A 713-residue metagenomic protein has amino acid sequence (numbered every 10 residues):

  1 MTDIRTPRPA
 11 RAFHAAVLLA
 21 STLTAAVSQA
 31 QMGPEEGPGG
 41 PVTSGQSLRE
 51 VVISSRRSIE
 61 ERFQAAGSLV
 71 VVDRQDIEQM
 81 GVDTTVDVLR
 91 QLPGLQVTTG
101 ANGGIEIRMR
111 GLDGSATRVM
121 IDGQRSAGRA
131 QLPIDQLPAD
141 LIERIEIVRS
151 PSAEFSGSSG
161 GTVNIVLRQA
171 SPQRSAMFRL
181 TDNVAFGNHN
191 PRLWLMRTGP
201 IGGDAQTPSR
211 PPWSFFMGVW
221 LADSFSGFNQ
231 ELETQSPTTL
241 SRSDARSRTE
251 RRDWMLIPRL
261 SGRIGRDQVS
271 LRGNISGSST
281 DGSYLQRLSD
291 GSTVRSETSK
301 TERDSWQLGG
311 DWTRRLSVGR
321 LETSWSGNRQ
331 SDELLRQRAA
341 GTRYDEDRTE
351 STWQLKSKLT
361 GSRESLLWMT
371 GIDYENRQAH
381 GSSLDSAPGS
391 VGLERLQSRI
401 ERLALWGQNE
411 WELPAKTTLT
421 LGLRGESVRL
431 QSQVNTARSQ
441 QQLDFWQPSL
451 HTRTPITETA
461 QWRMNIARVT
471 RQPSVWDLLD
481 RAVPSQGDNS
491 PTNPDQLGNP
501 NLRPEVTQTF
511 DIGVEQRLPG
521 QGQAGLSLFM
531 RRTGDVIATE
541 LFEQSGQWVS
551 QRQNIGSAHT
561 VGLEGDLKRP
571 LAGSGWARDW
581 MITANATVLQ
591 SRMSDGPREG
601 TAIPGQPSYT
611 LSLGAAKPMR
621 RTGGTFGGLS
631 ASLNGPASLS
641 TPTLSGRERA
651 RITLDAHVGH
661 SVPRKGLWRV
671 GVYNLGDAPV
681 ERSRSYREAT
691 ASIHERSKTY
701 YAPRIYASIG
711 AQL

Functional and structural regions predicted by a protein language model:
E35, L419, Q523-T533, V549-L639: Gram-negative outer-membrane beta-barrel transporters
S54, S58-E61, V86-Q124, E143: Extracytoplasmic beta-strand/coil segments of soluble accessory domains associated with Gram-negative outer-membrane
T85-V88, I105-R108, M120, L132-P133 (+3 more regions): N-terminal periplasmic accessory domains that precede and gate Gram-negative outer-membrane beta-barrel machines
V97, R108, Q124-S150, L195: Short acidic/polar hinge/loop motifs at secondary-structure boundaries that mediate gating or recognition
M177, A185-F228, T239-S283, K300-V318 (+2 more regions): Transmembrane beta-barrel wall of Gram-negative outer-membrane proteins
I257-S278, S299-S439, P455, Q461 (+2 more regions): Face-selective signature of the C-terminal outer-membrane beta-barrel domain
T352-K358, R402-W406, N499, R503 (+5 more regions): Outer membrane beta-barrel strand-and-loop segments of large Gram-negative receptors, especially TonB-dependent
H660-L713: C-terminal beta-signal and adjacent terminal beta-strands/loops of Gram-negative outer-membrane beta-barrel proteins
